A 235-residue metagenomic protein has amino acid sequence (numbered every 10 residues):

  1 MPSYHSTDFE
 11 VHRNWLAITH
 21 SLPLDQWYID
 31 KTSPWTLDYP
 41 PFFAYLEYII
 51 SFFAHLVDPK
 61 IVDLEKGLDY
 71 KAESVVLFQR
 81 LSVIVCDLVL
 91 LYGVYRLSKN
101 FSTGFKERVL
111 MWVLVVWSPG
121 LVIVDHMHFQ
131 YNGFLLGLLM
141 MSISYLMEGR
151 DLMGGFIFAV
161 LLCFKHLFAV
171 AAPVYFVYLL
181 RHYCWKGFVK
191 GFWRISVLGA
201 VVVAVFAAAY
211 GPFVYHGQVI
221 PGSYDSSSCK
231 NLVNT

Functional and structural regions predicted by a protein language model:
F9-N14, I18-R80, P119-L138, K190-T235: Membrane-interfacial catalytic/cofactor-binding modules of polytopic membrane enzymes
D69, E73-S102: Transmembrane-helix motifs of polytopic, lipid-linked glycan transferases
L90-S98, L138-L146, P173-L180, A204-V205: Transmembrane alpha-helical segments
F101-T103, R108-G120: Transmembrane and membrane-interface helices of multi-pass, inner-membrane envelope-modifying transferases
S102-F105, M140-M153, L180-W185: Membrane-interface transmembrane helices that cradle and orient dolichyl/undecaprenyl
G120-D125, L139-Y145, L152-Y175: Membrane-interface alpha helices of multi-pass inner-membrane proteins
V170-V203: Perimembrane helix-loop-helix junctions
